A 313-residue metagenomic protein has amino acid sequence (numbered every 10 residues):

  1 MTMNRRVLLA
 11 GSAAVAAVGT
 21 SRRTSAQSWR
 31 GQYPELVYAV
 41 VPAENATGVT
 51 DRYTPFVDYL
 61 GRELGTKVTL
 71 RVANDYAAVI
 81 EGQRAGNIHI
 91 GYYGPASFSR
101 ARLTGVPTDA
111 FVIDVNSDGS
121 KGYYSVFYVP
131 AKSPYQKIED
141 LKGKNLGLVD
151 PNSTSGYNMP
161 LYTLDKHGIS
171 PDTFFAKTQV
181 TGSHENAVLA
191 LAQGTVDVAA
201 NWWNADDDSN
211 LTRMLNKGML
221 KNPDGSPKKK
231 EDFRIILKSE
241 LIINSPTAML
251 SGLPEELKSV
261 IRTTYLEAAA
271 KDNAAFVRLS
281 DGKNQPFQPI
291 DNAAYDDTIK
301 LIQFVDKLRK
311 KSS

Functional and structural regions predicted by a protein language model:
M1, R22-E35: C-terminal segment of N-terminal export signals and the immediately downstream linker at the start of the mature
M1-V15: N-terminal secretory signal peptides and thylakoid transit peptides that target proteins across membranes
W29-P55, G61, M249-S313: An extracytoplasmic/periplasmic, membrane-proximal ligand-sensing/linker region
W29-S99: Extracytoplasmic small-molecule ligand-binding "clamshell" domains of the periplasmic binding protein/Venus flytrap
P42, Y124-Y135, S239-E256: A bilobed periplasmic-binding-protein/Venus flytrap-type ligand-binding module shared by bacterial periplasmic
A73-Y76, G86-T104, I113-D114, A200-T212 (+1 more regions): Beta->alpha turn/N-cap motifs
V129-D150: Flexible hinge/capping segments at coil-to-helix
N145-G147, P151-P254: Pocket-lining segment of extracytoplasmic ligand-binding domains
